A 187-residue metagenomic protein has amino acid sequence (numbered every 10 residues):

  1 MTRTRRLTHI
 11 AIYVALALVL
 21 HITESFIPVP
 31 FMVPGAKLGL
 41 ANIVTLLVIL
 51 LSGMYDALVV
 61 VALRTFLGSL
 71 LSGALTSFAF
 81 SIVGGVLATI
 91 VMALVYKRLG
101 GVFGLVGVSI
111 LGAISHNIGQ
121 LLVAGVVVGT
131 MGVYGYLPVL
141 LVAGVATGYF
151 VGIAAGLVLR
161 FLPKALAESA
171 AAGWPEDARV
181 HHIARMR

Functional and structural regions predicted by a protein language model:
M1-V48: Hydrophobic transmembrane alpha-helices
L7-I12, I43, L47, Y55-A62 (+3 more regions): Hydrophobic alpha-helical transmembrane segments
A17-H21, G68, A88, M92 (+5 more regions): Alpha-helical transmembrane segments of multipass membrane proteins
H21-L38, L63-A93, L105, V127-G132 (+1 more regions): Interfacial aromatic-anchored transmembrane helix boundaries in multi-pass membrane proteins
L38-M54, V91-Y96: Generic transmembrane alpha-helix motif of multi-pass integral membrane proteins
A74, F78-A79, R98-R187: Membrane-embedded alpha-helical hairpins and interfacial helices in multi-pass inner-membrane proteins
